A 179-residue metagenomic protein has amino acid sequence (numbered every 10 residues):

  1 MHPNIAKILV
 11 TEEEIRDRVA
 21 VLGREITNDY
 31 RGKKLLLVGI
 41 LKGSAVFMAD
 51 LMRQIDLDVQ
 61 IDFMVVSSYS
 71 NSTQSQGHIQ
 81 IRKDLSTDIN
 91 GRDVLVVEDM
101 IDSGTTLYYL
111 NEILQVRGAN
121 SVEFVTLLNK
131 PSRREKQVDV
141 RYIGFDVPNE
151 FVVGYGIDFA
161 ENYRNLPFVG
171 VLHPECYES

Functional and structural regions predicted by a protein language model:
M1-S179: PRPP-associated nucleotide enzymes
